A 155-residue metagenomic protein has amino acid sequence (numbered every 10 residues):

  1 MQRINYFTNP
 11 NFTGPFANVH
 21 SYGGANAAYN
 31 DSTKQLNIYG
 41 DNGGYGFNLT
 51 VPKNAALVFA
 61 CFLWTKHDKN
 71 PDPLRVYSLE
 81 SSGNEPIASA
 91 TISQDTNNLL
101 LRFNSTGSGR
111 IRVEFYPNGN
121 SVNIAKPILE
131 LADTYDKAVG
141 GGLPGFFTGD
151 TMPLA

Functional and structural regions predicted by a protein language model:
M1-F16, R102-G107, E114-A155: Extracellular polysaccharide-targeting segments
F12, G40-D72, L99-S105, P127: Extra-cytoplasmic beta-strand recognition segments
G23-G43: Short carbohydrate-recognition loop motifs
Y39-D41, K66-D68, L79-S81, Y116-G119: Short, flexible beta-strand-to-coil junctions
N42-F47, S82-P86, G119-I124: Short, surface-exposed beta-strand/loop "edge" segments at domain boundaries and coil↔beta transitions
V58, R110-R112: Short, conserved beta-strand segments of beta-strand-rich sandwich/propeller modules, principally
D68-L79, I111: Beta-strand acidic-aromatic groove motif in beta-rich domains, primarily in extracellular
S81-S108: Extracellular carbohydrate recognition and processing domains and analogous Trp-centered ligand-binding platforms
